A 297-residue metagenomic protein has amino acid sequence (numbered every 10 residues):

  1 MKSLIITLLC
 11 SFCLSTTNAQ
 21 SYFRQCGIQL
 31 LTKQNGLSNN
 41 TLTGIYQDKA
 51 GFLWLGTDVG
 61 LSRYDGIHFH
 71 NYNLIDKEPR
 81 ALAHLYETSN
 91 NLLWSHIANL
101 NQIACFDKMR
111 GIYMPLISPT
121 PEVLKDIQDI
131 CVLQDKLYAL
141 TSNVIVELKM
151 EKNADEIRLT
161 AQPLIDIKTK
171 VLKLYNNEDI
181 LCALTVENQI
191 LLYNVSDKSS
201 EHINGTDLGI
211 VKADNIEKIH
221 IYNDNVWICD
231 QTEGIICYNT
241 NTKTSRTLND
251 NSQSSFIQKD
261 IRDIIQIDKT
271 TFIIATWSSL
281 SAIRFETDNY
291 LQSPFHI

Functional and structural regions predicted by a protein language model:
M1-I297: Carboxylate-rich, polar loop motifs that coordinate divalent cations or form catalytic acidic clusters
